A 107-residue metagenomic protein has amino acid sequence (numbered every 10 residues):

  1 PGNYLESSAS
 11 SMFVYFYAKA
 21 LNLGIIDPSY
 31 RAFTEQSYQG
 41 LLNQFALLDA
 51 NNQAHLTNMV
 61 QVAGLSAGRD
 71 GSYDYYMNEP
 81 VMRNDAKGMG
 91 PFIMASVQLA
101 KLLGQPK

Functional and structural regions predicted by a protein language model:
L5, V14, K19-K107: CBM-like carbohydrate-recognition segments
A9: Anionic-ligand binding region
